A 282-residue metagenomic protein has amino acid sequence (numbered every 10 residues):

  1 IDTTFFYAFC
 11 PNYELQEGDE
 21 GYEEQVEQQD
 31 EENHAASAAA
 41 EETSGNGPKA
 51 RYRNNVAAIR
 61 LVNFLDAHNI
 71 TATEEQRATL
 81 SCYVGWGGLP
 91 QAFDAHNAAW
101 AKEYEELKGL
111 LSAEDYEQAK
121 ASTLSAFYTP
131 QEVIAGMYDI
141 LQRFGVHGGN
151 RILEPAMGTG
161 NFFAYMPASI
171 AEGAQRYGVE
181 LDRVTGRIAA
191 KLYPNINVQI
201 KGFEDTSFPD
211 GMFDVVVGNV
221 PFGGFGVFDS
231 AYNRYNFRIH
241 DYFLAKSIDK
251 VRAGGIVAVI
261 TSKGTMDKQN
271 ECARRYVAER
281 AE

Functional and structural regions predicted by a protein language model:
N33-H34, A40-L192: Class I S-adenosyl-L-methionine
M137, V179-R183, N236-E282: Conserved Class I SAM-dependent methyltransferase catalytic core
N195-F203: Conserved SAM-binding strand-loop segment of SAM-dependent methyltransferases
S207-V217: A short acidic, Gly/Pro-enriched loop at the edge of an enzyme's catalytic core that lines a small-molecule cofactor
V217-G224: A short SAM/SAH-binding and catalytic strip from SAM-dependent methyltransferases
S230-Y235: Short glycine-enriched, charge-decorated loop/helix-capping segments at active-site entrances that position
